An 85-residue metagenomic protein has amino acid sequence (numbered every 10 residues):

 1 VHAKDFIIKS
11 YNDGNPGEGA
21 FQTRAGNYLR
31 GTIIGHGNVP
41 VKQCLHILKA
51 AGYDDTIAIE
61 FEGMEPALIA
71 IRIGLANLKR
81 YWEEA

Functional and structural regions predicted by a protein language model:
H2-A85: Histidine-acidic metal/acid-base catalytic patches
